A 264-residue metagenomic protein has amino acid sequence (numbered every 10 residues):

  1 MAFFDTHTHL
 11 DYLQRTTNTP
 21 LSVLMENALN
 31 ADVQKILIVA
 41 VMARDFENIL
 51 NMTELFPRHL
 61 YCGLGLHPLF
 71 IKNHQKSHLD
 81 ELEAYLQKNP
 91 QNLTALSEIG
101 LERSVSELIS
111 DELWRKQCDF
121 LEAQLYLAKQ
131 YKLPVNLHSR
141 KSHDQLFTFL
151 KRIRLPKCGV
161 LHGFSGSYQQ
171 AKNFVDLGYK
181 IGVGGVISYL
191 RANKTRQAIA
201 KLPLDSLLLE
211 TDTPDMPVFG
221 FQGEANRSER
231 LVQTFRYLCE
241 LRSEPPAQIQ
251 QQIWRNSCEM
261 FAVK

Functional and structural regions predicted by a protein language model:
M1-K264: Mid-domain alpha/beta scaffold segments of enzyme catalytic cores
